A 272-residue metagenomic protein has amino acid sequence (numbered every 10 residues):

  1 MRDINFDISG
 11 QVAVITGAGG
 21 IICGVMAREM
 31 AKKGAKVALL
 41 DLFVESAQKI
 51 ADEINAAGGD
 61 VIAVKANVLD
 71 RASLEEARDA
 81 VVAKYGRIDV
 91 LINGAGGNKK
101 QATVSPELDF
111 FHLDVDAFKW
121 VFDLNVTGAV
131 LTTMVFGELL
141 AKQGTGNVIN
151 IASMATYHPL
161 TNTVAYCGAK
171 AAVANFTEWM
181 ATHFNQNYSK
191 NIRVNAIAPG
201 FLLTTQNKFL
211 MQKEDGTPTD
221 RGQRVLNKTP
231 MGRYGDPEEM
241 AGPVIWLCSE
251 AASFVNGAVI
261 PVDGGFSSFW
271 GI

Functional and structural regions predicted by a protein language model:
R2-N5, E107, V244-I245, N256-I272: Short C-terminal tail/terminal secondary-structure segment of NAD(P)H-dependent dehydrogenase/reductase domains
N5-A38: Canonical Rossmann dinucleotide-binding motif of NAD(H)/NADP(H)-dependent dehydrogenases/reductases, specifically
V44-E45, K65-A77, V115: The beta1-alpha1 cofactor-binding region of Rossmann-like NAD(H)/NADP(H)-dependent oxidoreductases
E76-A83, A102-D123: Active-site Tyr-X3-Lys motif and surrounding loop/helix of classical short-chain dehydrogenase/reductase
F111-V130, T145, I149, V173-A174 (+1 more regions): Catalytic Tyr-X3-Lys loop
T133, A169: Active-site helix of classical SDR
S153: Residue(s) in the substrate-gating loop at a strand-loop-helix junction that position the organic substrate next
Y188, R193, V255-G257: Short, small/polar-rich loop/turn modules that mediate ligand/substrate recognition or access, typified
